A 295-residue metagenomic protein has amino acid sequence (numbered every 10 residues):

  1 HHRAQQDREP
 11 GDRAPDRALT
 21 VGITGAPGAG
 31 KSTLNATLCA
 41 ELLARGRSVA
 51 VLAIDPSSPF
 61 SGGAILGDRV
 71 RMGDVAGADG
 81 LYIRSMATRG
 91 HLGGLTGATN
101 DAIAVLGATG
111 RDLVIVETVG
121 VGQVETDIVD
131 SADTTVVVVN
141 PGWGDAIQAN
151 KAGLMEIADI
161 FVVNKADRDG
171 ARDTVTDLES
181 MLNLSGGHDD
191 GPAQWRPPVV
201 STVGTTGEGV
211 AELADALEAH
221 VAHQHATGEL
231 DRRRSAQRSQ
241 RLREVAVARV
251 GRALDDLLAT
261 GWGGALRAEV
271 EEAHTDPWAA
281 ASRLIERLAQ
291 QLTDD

Functional and structural regions predicted by a protein language model:
H1-V21, A26-A29, N35-A146: Nucleotide-state-sensitive switch-loop elements of NTP-binding domains
Q6, T293-D295: Actinobacteria-biased recognition of intrinsically disordered, low-complexity terminal regions
C39-L43, N100, A104-G107, V129 (+9 more regions): Signal for well-folded cores of large energy- and translation-related assemblies
D55, E117, N164, L178 (+2 more regions): Residue-level signal for inorganic ion chemistry
V70-R71, A146-K151, G187-G191: Short beta-strand/turn micro-motifs at beta-sheet edges
T118-V163, R168-D177, M181: Conserved P-loop NTPase nucleotide-binding/switch module
I160, A166-Q224: Canonical P-loop GTPase G-domain recognition
S201, E212-L292: Long, well-ordered amphipathic alpha-helical subdomains in the mid-to-C-terminal portions of large enzyme subunits
